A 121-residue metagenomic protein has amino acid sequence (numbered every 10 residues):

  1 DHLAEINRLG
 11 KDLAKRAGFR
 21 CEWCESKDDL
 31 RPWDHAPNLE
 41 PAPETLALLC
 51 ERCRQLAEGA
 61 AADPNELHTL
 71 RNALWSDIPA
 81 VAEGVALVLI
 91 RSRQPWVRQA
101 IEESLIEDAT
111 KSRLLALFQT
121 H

Functional and structural regions predicted by a protein language model:
H2-I6, A14, W23-L48: Histidine-centered nuclease catalytic patch
R20, C24-K27, R52-L56: Cys/His-rich metal-chelating microdomains
R31-L39, A60-A73: Short cysteine/histidine-rich zinc-coordinating motifs and their immediately flanking basic loops
A47-L70, A80: Short metal-binding segments enriched for Cys and/or His
L74-H121: Long, contiguous alpha-helical scaffold regions
